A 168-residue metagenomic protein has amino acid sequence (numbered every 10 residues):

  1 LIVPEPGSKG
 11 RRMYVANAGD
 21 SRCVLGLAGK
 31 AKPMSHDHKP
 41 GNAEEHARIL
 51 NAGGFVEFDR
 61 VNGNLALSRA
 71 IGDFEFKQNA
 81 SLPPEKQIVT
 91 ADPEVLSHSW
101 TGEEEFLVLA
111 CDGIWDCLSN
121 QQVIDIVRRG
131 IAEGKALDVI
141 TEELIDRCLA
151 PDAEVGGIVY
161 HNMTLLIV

Functional and structural regions predicted by a protein language model:
L1-V168: PP2C/PPM-type serine/threonine phosphatase catalytic core, specifically the conserved beta-strand-loop-alpha-helix
